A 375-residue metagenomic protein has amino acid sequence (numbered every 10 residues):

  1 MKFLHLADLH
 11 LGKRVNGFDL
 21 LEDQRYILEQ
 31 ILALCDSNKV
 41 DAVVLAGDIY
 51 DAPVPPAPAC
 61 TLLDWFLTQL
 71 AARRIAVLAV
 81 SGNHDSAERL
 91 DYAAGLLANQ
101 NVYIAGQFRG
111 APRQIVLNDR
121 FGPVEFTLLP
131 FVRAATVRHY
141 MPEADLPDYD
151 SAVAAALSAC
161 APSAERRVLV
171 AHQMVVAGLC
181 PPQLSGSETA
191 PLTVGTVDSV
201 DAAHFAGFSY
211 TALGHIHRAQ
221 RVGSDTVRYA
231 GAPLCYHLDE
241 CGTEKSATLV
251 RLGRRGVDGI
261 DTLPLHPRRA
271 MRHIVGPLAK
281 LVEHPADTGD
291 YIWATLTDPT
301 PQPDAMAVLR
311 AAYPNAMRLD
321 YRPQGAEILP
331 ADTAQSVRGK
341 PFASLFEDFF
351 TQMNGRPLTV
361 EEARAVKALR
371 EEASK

Functional and structural regions predicted by a protein language model:
M1-T68, A72, A363, A368-K375: N-terminal active-site segment of His-dependent metallophosphoesterases
L6-A7, V43-D48, A76-N83, Y103-F108 (+3 more regions): Active-site neighborhood of phospho(di)ester-bond hydrolases with catalytic His/Asp-centered motifs
G12-K13, D51-P53, V80-L90, G110-R113 (+4 more regions): Active-site environment of divalent metal-dependent phosphoester hydrolases
V15-N16, I49-F66, S81-N101, G106 (+1 more regions): Metal-dependent catalytic neighborhoods of phosphoester/phosphodiester hydrolases
S37, A42, R251-K375: Accessory, non-catalytic peripheral segments of nucleic-acid enzymes
Y92-V194, P233, G253: Conserved catalytic scaffold of divalent metal-dependent phosphoesterases
P112-E125, L129, V227-Y291: Binuclear metal-dependent phosphoesterase catalytic core
A177, P181-D258: Conserved beta-sheet core of the metallophosphoesterase superfamily
